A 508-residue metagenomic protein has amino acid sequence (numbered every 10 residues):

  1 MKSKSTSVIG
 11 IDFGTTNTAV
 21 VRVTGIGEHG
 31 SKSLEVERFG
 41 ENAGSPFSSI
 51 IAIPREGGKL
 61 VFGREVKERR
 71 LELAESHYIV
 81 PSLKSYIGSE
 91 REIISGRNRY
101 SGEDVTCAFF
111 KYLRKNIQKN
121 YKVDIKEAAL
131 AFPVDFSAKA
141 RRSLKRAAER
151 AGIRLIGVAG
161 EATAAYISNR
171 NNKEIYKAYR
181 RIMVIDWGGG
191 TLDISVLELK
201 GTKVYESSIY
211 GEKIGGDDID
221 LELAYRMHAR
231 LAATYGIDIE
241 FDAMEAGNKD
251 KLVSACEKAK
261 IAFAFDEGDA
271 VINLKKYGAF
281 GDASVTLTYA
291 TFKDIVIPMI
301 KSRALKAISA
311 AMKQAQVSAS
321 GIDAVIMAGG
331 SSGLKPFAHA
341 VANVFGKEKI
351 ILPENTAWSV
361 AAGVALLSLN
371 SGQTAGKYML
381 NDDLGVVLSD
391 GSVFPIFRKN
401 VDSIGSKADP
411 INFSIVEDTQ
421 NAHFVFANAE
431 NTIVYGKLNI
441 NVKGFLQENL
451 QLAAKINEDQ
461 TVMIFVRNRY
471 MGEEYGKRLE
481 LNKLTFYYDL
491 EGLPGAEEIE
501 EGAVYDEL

Functional and structural regions predicted by a protein language model:
M1-T6, I156-I185, Q314, S359-Q373 (+1 more regions): Conserved phosphate-binding catalytic cores of ATP/NTP-utilizing and phosphoryl-transfer enzymes
K2-S31, K173-E206, C256, M327 (+1 more regions): Gly/Thr-rich phosphate-binding beta-strand-loop-beta motif of the actin/hexokinase/Hsp70
F13-T15, A233-G247, I351-N449, E500-L508: Acidic, glycine/GT-rich loop-and beta-edge segments that sit at the periphery of enzyme/chaperone cores
I26-R154, L221-D269, V425-E430, V434 (+1 more regions): Phosphate-binding loop and its immediate beta->loop->alpha context in nucleotide/phosphate-handling enzymes
S33-E37, E68, V204-K213, I239-F241 (+1 more regions): Short beta-alpha connecting loops at secondary-structure transitions that line or flank enzyme active sites
A43-E56, L199-A243, T286-K306, S414-V425: Glycine-rich phosphate-binding loop plus the immediately following alpha-helix
Y225, R230, S302, V344 (+1 more regions): Conserved bacterial/organellar gene-expression machines centered on ribosome-associated P-loop NTPases
A229-A232, A262-Y378, S414-T419, K437-L446 (+2 more regions): Helical "lid/coupling" subdomains associated with nucleotide-phosphate turnover
